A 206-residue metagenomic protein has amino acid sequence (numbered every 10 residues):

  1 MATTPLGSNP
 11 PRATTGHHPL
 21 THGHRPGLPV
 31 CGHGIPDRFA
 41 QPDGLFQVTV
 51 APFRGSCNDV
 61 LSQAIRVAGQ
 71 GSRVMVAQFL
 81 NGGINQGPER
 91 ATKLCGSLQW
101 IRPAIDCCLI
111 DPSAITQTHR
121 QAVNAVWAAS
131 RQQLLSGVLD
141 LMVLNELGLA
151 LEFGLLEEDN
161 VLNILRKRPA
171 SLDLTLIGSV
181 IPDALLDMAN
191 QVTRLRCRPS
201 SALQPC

Functional and structural regions predicted by a protein language model:
M1-L45: Extreme N-terminal, non-catalytic leader segments that precede Walker-type/kinase nucleotide-binding cores
P29-G32, V123-W127, L174-I177: Short gly/ser/thr-rich secondary-structure transition/capping motifs
P42-L134: Conserved P-loop
L45-T49, V74, D140-L144, L172-L176: Generic beta-sheet signal
A51-F53, F79, N145-L147, G178-S179: Fold-independent oxyanion-binding glycine-rich loops and adjacent beta-strand/coil segments at enzyme active sites
I110-K167: Phosphate-binding/switch loop-helix module in NTP-utilizing enzymes
Q133, G148-C206: Replace "adjacent to P-loop NTPase cores in ATP/GTP-dependent enzymes" with "adjacent to NTP-binding cores
